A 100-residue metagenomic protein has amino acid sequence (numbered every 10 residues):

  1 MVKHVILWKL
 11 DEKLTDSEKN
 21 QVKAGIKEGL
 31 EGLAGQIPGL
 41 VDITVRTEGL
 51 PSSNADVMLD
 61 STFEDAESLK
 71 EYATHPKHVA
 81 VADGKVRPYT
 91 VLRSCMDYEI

Functional and structural regions predicted by a protein language model:
M1-D56, E64-T74, Y98-I100: Short S/T/G/P-rich N-terminal loop/turn motif that feeds into the first structured element of a domain
A66-S94: C-terminal structural segments of small proteins and small subunits
